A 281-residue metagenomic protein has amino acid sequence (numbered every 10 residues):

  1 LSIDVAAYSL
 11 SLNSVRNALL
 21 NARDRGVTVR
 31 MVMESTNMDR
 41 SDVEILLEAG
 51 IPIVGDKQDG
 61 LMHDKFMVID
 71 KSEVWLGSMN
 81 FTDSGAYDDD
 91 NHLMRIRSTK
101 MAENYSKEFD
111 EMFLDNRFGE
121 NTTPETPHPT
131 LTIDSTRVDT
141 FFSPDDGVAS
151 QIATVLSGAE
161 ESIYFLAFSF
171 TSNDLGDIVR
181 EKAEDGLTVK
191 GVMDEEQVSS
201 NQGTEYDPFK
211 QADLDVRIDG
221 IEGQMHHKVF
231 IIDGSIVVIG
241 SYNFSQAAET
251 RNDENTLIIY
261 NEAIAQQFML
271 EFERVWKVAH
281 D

Functional and structural regions predicted by a protein language model:
L1-V54, G60-L61, V68-D281: Charged, low-complexity intrinsically disordered terminal segments
